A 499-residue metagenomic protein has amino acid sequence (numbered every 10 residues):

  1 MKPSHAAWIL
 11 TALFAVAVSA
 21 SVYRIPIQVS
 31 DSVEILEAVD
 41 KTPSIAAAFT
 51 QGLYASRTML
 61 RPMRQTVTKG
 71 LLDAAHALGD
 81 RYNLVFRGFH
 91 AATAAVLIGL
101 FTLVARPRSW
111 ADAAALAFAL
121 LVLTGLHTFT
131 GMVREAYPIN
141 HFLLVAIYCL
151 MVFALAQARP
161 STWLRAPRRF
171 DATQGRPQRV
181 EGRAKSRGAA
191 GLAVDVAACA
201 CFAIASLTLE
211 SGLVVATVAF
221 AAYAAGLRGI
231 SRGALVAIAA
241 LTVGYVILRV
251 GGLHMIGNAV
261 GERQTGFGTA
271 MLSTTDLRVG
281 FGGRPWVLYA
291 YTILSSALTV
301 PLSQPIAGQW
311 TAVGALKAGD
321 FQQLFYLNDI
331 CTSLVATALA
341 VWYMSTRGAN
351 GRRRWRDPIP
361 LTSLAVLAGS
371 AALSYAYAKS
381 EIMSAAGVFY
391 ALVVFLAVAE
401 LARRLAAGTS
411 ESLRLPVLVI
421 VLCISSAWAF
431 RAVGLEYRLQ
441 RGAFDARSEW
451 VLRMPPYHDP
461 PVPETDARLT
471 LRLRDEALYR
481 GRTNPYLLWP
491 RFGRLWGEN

Functional and structural regions predicted by a protein language model:
S30-D80, V250-T337, S384: Membrane-lumen/periplasm interface segments of multi-pass, membrane-embedded glycan/lipid transferases
G88-D112, L150-A154, T337-T346: Transmembrane-helix motifs of polytopic, lipid-linked glycan transferases
F101-F129, V145-A146, L361, A365: Transmembrane-helix signature of polytopic, membrane-embedded enzymes that assemble or transfer cell-envelope glycans
A119-L120, T337-S374: Transmembrane alpha-helix segments characteristic of polytopic inner-membrane glycan-assembly/cell-envelope
N140-F142, G369-S370, Y377-E400: Hydrophobic/aromatic-rich transmembrane helices and adjacent perimembrane loops
L192-L209, A216: Membrane-interface alpha helices of multi-pass inner-membrane proteins
V214-I247, G251-I256, G266-A270: Perimembrane helix-loop-helix junctions
S412-N499: Membrane-embedded, lumen/periplasm-facing catalytic core of multi-pass transferases that use lipid-linked donors
